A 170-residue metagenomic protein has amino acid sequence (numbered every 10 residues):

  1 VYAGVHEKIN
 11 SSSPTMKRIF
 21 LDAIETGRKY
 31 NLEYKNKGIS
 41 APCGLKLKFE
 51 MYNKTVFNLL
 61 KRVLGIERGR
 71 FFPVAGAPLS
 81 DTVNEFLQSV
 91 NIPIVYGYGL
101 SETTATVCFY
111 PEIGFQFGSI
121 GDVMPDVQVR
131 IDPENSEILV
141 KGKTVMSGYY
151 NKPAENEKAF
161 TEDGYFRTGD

Functional and structural regions predicted by a protein language model:
Y2-F115: Gly/Ser/Thr-rich phosphate-binding loop
L60-V63, G118-I120, Q128, N156: Short, flexible, glycine/charge-rich loop motifs used to bind or transfer phosphoryl groups or to couple energy/partner
Y98, S119-D122: Replace "in large, NTP-powered and nucleic-acid-processing enzymes" with "in large, NTP-powered factors and other
V123-D126, R130-D132, E137-D170: Conserved ATP-binding/catalytic segment of the ANL
